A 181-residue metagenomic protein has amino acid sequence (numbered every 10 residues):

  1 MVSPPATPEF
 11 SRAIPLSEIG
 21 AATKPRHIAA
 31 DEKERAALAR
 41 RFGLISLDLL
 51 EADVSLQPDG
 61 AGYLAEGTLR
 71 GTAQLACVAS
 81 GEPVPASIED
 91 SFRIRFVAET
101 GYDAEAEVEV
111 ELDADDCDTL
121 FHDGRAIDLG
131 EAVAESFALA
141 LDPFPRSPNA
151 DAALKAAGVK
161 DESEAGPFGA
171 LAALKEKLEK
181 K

Functional and structural regions predicted by a protein language model:
M1-G20, P25, L49, R95-K181: Charge-rich, low-complexity linker and terminal segments
M1-R70, Q74-A76: A positional/architectural concept
V54, Y63, V78, P145-L154: Generic hydrophobic/packing signal
G81: Cys/His-coordinated zinc-binding microdomains
V84: Cys/His-rich microdomains that often coordinate metals
S87-E89: Short Cys/His-rich "knuckle" micro-motifs
